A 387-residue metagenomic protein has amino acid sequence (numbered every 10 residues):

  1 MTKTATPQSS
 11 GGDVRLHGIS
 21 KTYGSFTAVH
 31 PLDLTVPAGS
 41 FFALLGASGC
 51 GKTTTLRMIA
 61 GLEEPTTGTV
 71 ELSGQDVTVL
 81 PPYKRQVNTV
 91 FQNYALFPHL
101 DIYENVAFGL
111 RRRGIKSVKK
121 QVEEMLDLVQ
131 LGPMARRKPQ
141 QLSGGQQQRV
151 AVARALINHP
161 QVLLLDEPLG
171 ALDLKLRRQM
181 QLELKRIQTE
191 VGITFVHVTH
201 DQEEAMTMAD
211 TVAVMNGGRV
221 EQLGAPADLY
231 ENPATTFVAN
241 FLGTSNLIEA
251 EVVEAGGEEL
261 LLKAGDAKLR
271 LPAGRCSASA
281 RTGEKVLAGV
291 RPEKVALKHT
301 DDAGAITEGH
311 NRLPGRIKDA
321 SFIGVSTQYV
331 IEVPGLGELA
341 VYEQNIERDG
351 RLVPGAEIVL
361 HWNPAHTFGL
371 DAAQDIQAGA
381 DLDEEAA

Functional and structural regions predicted by a protein language model:
K3, S245, G256-A387: Non-catalytic connector elements of ABC transporters
L45-A47: The feature captures the beta-strand-to-loop junction immediately N-terminal to the Walker
T53-L56, V150: ABC ATPase nucleotide-binding domain helices that frame the ATP-binding cleft
A60: Helix-to-loop junction immediately C-terminal to a conserved catalytic motif
T66-T69, G217, E249: Conserved coupling/switch loops of ABC nucleotide-binding domains, chiefly the family-specific signature
G68-D76: Conserved ABC transporter NBD signature motif
P82-Q92, L96-N240: ABC ATPase nucleotide-binding domains
